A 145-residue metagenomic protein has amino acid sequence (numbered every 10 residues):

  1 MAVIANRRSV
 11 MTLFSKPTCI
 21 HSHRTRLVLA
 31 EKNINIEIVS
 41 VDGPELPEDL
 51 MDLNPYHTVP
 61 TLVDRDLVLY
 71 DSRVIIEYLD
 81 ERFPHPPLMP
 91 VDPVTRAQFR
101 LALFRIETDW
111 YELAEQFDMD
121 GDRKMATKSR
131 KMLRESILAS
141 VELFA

Functional and structural regions predicted by a protein language model:
M1-L138, F144: GST-like domain detector, emphasizing the conserved glutathione-binding G-site in the N-terminal thioredoxin-like
